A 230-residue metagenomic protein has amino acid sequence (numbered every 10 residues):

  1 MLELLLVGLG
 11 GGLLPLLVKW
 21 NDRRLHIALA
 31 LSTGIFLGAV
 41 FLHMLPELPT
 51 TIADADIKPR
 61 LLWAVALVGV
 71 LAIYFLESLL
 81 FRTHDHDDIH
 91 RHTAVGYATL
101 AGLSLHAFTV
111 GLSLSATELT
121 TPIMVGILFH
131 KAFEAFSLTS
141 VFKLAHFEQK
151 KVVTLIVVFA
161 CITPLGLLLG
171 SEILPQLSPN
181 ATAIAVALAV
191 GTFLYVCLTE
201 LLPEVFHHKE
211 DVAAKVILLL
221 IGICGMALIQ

Functional and structural regions predicted by a protein language model:
M1-Q230: Intrinsically disordered, metal-sensing/regulatory segments
